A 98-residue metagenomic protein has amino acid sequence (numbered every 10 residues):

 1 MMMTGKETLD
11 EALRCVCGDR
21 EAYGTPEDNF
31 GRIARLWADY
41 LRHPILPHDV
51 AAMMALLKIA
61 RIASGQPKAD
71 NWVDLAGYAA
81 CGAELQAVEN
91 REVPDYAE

Functional and structural regions predicted by a protein language model:
M1-E98: Intrinsically disordered, low-complexity regulatory regions that flank transcription factor DNA-binding cores
